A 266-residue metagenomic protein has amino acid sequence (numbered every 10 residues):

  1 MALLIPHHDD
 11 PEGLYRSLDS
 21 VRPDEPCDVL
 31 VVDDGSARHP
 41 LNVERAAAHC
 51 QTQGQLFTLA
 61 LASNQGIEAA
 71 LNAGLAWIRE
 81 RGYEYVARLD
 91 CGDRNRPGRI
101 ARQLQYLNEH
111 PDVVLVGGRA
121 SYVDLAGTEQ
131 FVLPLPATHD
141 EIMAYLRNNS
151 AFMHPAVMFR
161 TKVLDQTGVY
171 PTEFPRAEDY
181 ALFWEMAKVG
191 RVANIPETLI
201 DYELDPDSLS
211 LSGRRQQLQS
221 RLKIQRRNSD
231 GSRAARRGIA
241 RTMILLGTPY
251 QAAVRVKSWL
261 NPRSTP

Functional and structural regions predicted by a protein language model:
D10-P23, N42: Short, well-formed alpha-helical segments that are part of the catalytic scaffolds of diverse glycosyltransferases
D33-E44, S63, D90: A conserved acidic beta->alpha catalytic loop
L61-R81: Glycine-rich, basic loop-to-helix element that forms the pyrophosphate-binding segment of sugar-nucleotide handling
Y83-R94: Short beta-strand-to-loop acidic/aromatic patch adjacent to the donor-nucleotide binding site
G98-Q130: Conserved donor NDP-sugar-binding/catalytic core segment of glycosyltransferases
R119, Y180, A193-L199: Catalytic beta-strand/loop signature of glycosyltransferases that borders the donor
D140-Y145, Y202-D205, L211-A235: Catalytic core of nucleotide-sugar-dependent glycosyltransferases
R176-L182: Acidic donor-binding loop at a coil-to-helix junction in glycosyltransferase catalytic cores that engages
